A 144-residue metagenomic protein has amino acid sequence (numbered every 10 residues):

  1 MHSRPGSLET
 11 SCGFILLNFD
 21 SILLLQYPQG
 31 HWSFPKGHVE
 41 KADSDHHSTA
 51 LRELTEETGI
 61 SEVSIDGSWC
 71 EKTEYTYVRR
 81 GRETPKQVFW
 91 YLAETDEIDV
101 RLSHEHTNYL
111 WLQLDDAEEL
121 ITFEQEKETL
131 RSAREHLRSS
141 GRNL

Functional and structural regions predicted by a protein language model:
M1-G13: Acidic, metal-coordinating catalytic segment for phosphate/diphosphate chemistry, firing primarily on the Nudix
T10-C12, D20, K86-F89, T107: Change "...and in nucleic-acid phosphodiester-cleaving endonucleases..." to "...and in nucleic-acid processing enzymes
N18-I60: Conserved Nudix-box catalytic region and its N-terminal flanking loop in Nudix hydrolases and closely related
F19-S21, E94-D99, L114-D116: Short loop segments at secondary-structure junctions
G59-I98: Active-site segment of metal-dependent pyrophosphate-handling enzymes, primarily the Nudix hydrolase catalytic core
W90, R101-A133: NUDIX/MutT-family hydrolases
S132-S140: C-terminal alpha-helix
